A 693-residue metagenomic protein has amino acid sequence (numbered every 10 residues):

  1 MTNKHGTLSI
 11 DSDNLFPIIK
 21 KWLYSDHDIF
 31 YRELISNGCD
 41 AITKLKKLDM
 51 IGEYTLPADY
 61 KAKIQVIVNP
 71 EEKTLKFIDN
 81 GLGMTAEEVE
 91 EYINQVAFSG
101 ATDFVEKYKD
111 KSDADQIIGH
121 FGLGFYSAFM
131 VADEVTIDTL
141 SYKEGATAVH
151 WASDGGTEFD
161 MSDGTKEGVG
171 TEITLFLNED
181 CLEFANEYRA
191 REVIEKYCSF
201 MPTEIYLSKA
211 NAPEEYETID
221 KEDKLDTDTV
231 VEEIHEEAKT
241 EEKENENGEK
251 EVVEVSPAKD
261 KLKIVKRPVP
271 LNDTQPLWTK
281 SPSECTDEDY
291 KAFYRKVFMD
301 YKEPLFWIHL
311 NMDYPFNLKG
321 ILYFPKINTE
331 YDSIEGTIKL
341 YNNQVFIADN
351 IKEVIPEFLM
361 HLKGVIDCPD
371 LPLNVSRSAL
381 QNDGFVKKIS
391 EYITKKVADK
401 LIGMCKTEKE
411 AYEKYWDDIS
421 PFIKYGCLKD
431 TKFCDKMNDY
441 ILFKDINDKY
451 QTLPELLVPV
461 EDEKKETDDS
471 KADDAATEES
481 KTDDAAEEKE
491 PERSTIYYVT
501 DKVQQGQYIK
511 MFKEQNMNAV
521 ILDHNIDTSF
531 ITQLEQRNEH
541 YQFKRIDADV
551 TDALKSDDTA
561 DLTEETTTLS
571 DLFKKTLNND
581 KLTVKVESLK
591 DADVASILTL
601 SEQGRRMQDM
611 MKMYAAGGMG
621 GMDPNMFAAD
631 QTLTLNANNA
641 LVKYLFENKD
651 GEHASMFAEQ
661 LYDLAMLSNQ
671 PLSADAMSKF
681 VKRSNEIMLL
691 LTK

Functional and structural regions predicted by a protein language model:
M1-A185, E192, S199, E215-E222 (+4 more regions): GHKL (Bergerat-fold) ATPase N-terminal catalytic module, capturing the glycine-rich phosphate-binding loop and acidic
I117, V135-E158, N178-C181, Y188-K693: GHKL/Bergerat-fold ATPase module in large chromosome/replication-associated machines
